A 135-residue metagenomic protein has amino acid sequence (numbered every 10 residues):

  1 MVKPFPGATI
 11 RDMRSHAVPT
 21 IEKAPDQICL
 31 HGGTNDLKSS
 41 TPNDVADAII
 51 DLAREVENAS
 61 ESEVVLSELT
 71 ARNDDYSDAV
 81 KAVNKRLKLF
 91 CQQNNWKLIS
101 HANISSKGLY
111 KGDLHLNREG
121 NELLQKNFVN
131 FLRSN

Functional and structural regions predicted by a protein language model:
M1-P4: Short catalytic helix/loop segments, enriched in acidic residues and glycine and frequently bearing histidine
A8, D12-N135: Alpha-helical cap/lid subdomain in secreted, periplasmic, or secretory-pathway luminal O-acyl-processing enzymes
